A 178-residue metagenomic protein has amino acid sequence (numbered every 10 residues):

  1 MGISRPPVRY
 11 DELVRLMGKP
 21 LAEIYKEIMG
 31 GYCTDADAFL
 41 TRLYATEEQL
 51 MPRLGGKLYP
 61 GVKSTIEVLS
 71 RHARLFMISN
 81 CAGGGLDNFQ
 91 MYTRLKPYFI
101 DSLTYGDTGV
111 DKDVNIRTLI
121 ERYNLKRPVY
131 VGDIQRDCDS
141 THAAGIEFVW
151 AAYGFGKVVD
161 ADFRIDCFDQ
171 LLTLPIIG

Functional and structural regions predicted by a protein language model:
M1-E12: Active-site neighborhood of HAD-like aspartate-dependent phosphohydrolases
Y10, V14, G18-K26, G83: An amphipathic alpha-helix signature
Y10-V14, A36-Y44, I146: Short, well-structured alpha-helical segments
M17-K19, L54, L58, T108: Residue-level signature of the cytosolic catalytic core of signaling kinases
K26-S64: Metal-dependent phosphoesterase signature
Q49-M77, D87, D113: Short, acidic loop-to-helix structural element flanking the phosphoryl-transfer center in phosphate-processing enzymes
S79-C81: Conserved phosphate-coupling serine/threonine residues in phosphotransfer and NTP-handling enzymes
G83, D87-G178: Asp-based, Mg2+/Mn2+-dependent phosphohydrolase catalytic module
